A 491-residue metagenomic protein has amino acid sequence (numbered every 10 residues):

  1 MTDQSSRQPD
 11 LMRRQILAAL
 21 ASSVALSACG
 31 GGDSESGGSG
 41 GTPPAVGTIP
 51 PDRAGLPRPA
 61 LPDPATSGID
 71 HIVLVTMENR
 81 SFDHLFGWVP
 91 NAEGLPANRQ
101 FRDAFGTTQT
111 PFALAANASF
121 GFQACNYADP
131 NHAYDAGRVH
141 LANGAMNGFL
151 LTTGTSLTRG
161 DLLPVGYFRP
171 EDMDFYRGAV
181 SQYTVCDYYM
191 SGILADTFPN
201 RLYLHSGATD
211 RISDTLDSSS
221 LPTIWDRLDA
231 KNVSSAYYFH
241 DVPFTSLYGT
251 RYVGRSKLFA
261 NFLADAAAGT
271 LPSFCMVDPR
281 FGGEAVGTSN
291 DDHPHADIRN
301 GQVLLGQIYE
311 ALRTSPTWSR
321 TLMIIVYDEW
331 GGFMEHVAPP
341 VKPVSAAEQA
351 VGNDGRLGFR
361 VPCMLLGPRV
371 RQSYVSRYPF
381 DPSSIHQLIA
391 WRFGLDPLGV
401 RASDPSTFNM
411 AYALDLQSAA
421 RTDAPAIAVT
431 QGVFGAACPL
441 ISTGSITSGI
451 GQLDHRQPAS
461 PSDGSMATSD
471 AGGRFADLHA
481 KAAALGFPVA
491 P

Functional and structural regions predicted by a protein language model:
M1-M12, A18-A28: N-terminal secretory signal peptides
A18-S22, G32-P491: N-terminal pro-sequences and low-complexity stem/linker regions of secreted or lumenal proteins
